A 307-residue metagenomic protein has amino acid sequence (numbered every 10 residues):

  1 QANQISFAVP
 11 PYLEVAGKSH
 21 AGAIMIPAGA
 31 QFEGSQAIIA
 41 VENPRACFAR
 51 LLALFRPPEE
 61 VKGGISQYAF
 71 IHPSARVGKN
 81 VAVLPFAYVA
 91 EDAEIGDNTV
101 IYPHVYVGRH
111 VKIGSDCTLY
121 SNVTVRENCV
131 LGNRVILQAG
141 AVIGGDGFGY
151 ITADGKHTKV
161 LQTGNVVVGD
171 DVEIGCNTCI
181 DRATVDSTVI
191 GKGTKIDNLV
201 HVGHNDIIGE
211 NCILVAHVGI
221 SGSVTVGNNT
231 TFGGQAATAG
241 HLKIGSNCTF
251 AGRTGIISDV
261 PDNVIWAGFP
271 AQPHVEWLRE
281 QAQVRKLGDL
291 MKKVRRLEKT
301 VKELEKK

Functional and structural regions predicted by a protein language model:
Q1-Y68, N80, C129, R134 (+4 more regions): Terminal amphipathic alpha-helical/low-complexity segments used for targeting or macromolecular assembly
F7, G64-P273: Structural signal for interior beta-strand "rungs" in well-ordered beta-sheet cores of soluble enzyme domains
